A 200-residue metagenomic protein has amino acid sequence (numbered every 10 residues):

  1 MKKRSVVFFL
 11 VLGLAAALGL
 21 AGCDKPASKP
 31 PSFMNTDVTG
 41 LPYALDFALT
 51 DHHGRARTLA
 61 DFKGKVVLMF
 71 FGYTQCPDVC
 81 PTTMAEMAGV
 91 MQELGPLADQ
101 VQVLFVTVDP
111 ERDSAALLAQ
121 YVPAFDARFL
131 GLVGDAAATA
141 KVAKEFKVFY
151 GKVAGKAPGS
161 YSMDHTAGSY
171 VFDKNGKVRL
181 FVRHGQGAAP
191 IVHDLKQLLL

Functional and structural regions predicted by a protein language model:
M1-L10: Bacterial N-terminal signal peptides that target proteins for export
G19-G22: C-terminal motif of bacterial Sec signal peptides marking the signal peptidase cleavage site
A27-A60, A85: N-terminal "domain-start" segment that seeds a small globular fold
A44-L45, V67, T166-G168: Short loop/turn microsegments at loop-to-beta-strand junctions
L59-P81, M87: Short active-site neighborhood of thiol/selenol oxidoreductases, capturing the structured segment around
T82-V142: Structural microenvironment flanking redox-active thiols in thiol-disulfide oxidoreductases
A138-D194: Thiol/disulfide oxidoreductase modules built on the thioredoxin-like
L198-L200: Short, hydrophobic alpha-helical segments
